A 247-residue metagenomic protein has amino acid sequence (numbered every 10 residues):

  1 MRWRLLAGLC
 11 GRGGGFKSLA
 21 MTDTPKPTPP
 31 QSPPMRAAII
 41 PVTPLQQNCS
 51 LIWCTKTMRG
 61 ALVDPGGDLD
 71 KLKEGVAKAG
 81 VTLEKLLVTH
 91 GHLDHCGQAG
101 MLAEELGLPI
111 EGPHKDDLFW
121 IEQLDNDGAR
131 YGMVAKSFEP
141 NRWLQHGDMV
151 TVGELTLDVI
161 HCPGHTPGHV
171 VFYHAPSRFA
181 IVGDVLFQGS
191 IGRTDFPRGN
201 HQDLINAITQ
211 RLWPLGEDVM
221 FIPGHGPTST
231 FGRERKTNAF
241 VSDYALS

Functional and structural regions predicted by a protein language model:
P30-A79, V171-G183: Conserved beta-strand hairpin/beta-sheet module of binuclear metal-dependent hydrolase folds, prominently
K56-T57, G67, L93, D117 (+4 more regions): Short, glycine/acidic-enriched loop or turn micro-motifs at the edges of active sites
G60, G67-T151, L155, K236-Y244: Active-site HxH/HxHxD metal-binding segment of metal-dependent hydrolases
N126-A129, M149, L155-S247: Metallo-beta-lactamase
